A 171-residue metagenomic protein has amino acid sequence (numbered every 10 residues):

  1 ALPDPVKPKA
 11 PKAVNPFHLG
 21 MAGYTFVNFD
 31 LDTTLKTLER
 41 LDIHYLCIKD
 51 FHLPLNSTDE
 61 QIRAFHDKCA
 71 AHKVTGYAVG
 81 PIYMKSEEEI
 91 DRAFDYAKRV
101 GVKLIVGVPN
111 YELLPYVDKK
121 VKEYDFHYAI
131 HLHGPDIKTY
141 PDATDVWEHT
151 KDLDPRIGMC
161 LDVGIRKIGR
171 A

Functional and structural regions predicted by a protein language model:
L2-L104: N-terminal pre-domain/capping segments
P11, D32, H52, H72-L161: Active-site acidic/histidine proton-transfer and metal-coordination neighborhood in alpha/beta enzyme cores
L46, L161-D162: Active-site beta-strand/loop signature of hydrolases that rely on acidic residues for catalysis
A171: Conserved small/polar residues in nucleotide/adenosyl-binding loops
